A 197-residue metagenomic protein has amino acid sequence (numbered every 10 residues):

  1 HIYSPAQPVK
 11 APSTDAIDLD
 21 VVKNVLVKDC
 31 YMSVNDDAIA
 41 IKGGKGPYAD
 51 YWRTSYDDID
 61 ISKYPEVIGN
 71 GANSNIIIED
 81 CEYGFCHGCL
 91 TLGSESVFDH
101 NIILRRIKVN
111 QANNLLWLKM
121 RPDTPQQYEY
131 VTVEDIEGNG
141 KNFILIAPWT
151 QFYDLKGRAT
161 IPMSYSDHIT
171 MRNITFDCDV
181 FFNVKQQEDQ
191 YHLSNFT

Functional and structural regions predicted by a protein language model:
H1-T197: Extracellular/periplasmic carbohydrate-active domains that bind, remodel, or depolymerize complex polysaccharides
